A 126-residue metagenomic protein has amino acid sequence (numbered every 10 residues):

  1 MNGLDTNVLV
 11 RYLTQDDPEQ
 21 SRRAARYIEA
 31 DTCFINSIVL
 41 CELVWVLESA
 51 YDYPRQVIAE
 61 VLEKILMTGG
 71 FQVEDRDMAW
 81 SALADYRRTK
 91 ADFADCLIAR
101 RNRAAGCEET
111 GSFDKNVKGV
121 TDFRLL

Functional and structural regions predicted by a protein language model:
M1-I35, A50-V57, E63: Short, well-structured N-terminal submotif of metal-dependent ribonuclease cores
D5, I35-N36, A91-D92, D114-K115 (+1 more regions): Histidine- and aromatic-rich ligand-binding microenvironments
S21, L40, I58-L62, A79 (+1 more regions): A general structural signal for well-ordered alpha-helical segments in protein cores
S37-W45: Short, conserved active-site loops that position catalytic residues or coordinate cofactors/metal ions across diverse
Y53, I58, L62-D77, S81: Domain-scale selection of a single, long terminal region that carries the protein's primary operational module
G70-G111: Active-site neighborhoods of divalent-metal-dependent phosphate/nucleic-acid chemistry enzymes
V120-L126: Active-site regions of enzymes building and remodeling cell-envelope glycoconjugates
